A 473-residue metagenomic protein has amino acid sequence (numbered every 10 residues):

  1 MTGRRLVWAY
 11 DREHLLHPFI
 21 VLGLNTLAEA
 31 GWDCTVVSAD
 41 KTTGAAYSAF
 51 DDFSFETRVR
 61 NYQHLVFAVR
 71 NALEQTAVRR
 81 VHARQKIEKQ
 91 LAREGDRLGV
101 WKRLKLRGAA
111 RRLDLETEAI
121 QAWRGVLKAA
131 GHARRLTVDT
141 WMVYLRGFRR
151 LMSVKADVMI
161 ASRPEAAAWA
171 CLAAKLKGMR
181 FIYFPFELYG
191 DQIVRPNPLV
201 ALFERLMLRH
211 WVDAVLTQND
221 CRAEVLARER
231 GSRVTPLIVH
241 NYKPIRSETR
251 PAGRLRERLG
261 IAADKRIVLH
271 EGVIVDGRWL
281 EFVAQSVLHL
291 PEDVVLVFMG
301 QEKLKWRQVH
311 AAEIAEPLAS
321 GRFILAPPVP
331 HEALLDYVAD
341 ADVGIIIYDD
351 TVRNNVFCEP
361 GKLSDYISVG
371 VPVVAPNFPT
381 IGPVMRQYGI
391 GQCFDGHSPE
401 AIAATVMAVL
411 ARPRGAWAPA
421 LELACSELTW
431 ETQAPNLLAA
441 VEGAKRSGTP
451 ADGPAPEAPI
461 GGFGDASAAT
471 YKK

Functional and structural regions predicted by a protein language model:
H14, R278, P328-Y337, D342-S364 (+1 more regions): Nucleotide-sugar-dependent
P18, L136-R146, R180-I182, Y189-W211 (+1 more regions): Nucleotide-sugar donor phosphate/pyrophosphate-binding loop at the beta->alpha transition of glycosyltransferases
G23-N25, L145-M152, A168, L172 (+2 more regions): Membrane-proximal helix-turn-helix segments that form the acceptor-binding/catalytic region of lipid-linked
R209-P236, K243-S247, Q308, P383-V384: A short, active-site helix/loop in glycosyltransferases that binds the activated sugar's phosphate group
L216, A262-R278, A284-V287, V297: Conserved donor-binding/catalytic core segment of Leloir-type glycosyltransferases
E248-I261, R414, A418-P419: A short helix/loop element that forms part of the nucleotide-sugar donor recognition site in Leloir-type
G300, Q308-V338: Nucleotide-activated donor-binding/catalytic signature segment of Leloir-type glycosyltransferases, i.e., the conserved
H397, A411-G443: A charged, aromatic-enriched C-terminal amphipathic alpha-helix characteristic of glycosyltransferases across folds
